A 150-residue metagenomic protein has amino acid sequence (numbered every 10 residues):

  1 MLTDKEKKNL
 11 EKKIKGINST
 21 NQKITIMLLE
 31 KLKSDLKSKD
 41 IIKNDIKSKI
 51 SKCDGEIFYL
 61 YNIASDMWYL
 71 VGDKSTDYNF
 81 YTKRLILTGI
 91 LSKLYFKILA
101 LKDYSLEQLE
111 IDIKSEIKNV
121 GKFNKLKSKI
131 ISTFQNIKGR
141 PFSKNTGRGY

Functional and structural regions predicted by a protein language model:
M1-N9: Extended, charged amphipathic alpha-helical "stalk" segments
K8-N44: Hydrophobic alpha-helical connector segments
K23-M27, I41-I42, Y59, I63 (+3 more regions): Residue-level detector of well-ordered alpha-helical segments, enriched for hydrophobic/aromatic packing positions
N44-S51: Short linear capping/connector segments at secondary-structure termini
K52-D73, R84-T88: Amphipathic alpha-helical packing segments from all-alpha helical-bundle domains
D73-T133: Hydrophobic/aromatic-rich alpha-helical bundle segments in the mid-to-C-terminal region
L126-Y150: Long, charge-rich low-complexity segments
